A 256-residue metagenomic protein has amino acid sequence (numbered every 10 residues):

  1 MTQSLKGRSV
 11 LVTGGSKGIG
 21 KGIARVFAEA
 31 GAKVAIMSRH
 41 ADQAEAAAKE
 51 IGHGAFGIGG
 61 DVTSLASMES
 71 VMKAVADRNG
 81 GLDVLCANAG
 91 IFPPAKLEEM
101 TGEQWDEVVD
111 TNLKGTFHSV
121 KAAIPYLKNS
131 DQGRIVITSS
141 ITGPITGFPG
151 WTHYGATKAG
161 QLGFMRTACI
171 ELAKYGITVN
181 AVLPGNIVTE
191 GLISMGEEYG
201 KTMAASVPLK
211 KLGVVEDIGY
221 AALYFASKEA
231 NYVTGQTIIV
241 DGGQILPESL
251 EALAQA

Functional and structural regions predicted by a protein language model:
S9, S16-G18: Conserved glycine-rich cofactor-binding loop
A41, G60-V71, G102, E216-D217: The beta1-alpha1 cofactor-binding region of Rossmann-like NAD(H)/NADP(H)-dependent oxidoreductases
C86, A173, T178, V233-G235: Short, small/polar-rich loop/turn modules that mediate ligand/substrate recognition or access, typified
K96-L97, Q104-V109, L192, M203: Substrate-binding pocket helix/loop in short-chain dehydrogenase/reductase
V120, T157, M165: Active-site helix of classical SDR
P125, I170-E171, N231: Alpha-helical segment proximal to the catalytic Tyr-Lys
T234-A256: Short C-terminal tail/terminal secondary-structure segment of NAD(P)H-dependent dehydrogenase/reductase domains
